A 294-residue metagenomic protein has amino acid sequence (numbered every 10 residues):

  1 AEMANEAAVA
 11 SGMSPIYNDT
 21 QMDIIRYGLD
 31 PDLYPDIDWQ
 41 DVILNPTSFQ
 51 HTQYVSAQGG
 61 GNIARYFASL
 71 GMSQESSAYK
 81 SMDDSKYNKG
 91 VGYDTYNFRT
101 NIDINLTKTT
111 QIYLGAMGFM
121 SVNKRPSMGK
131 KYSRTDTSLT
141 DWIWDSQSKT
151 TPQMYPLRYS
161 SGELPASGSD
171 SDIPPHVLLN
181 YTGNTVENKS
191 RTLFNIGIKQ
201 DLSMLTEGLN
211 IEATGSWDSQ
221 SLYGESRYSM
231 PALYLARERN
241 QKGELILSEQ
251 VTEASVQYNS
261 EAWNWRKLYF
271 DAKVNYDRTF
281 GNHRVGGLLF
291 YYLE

Functional and structural regions predicted by a protein language model:
A1-E6, I43-L44: C-terminal beta-signal and adjacent terminal beta-strands/loops of Gram-negative outer-membrane beta-barrel proteins
A1-M3, G12, R65: A beta-strand signature from Gram-negative outer-membrane beta-barrel systems, especially the internal plug domain
N5-P35, S133-P174, S226-V256: Surface-exposed loop/turn segments flanking beta-strands in extracellular/periplasmic regions
P31-G71, E75-Y79, K89-I173, G183-S190 (+3 more regions): Flexible loop and strand-edge segments within Gram-negative outer membrane beta-barrel domains
G71-T95, R125-K130, K189-L193, S203-E294: Small-side-chain secondary-structure face that scaffolds active or pore-lining regions
V177-L179, T192: Short linear interaction motifs
L179-N184, Q257-N259: A ubiquitous short alpha-helical element
